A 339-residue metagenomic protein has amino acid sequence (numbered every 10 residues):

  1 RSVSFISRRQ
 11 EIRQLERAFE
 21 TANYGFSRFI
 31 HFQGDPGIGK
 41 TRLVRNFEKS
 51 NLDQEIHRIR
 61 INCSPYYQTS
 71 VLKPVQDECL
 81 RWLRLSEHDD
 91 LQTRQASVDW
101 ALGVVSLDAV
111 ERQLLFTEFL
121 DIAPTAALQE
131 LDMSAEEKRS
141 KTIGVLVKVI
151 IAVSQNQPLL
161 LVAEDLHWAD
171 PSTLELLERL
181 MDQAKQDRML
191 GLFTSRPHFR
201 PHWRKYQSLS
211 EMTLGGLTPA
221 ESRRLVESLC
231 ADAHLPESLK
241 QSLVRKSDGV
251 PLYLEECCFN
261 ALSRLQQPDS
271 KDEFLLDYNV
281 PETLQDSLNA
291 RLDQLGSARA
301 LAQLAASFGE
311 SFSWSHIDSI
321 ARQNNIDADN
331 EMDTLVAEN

Functional and structural regions predicted by a protein language model:
R1-I6, H31-I38, L43-F47, D77 (+4 more regions): Short secondary-structure boundary elements
S4-A18: N-terminal pre-P-loop "Q-motif" helix
Y24-I30, Q157: Pre-Walker A (Motif I) flank of P-loop NTPase domains
D35-T69, K73, D77: P-loop NTPase Walker A phosphate-binding motif
V71-L160, R188, R204-Q207, M212 (+5 more regions): Conserved Walker-type P-loop NTP-binding/catalytic site
I151, E164-W168, M181: Catalytic acidic motif of RecA-like/P-loop NTPases
A163, L176-T213: Sensor-1/coupling segment of RecA-like P-loop NTPase cores
D170-E175: Conserved D-loop-proximal element of ABC-family nucleotide-binding domains
